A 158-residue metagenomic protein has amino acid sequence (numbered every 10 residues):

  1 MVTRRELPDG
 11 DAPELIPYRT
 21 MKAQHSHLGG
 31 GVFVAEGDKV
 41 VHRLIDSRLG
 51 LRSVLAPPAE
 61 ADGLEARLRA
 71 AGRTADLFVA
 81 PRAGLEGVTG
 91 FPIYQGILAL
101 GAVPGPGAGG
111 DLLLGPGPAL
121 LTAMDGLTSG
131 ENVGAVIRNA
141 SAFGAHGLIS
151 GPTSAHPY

Functional and structural regions predicted by a protein language model:
M1-R69, S154-A155: Boundary-proximal intrinsically disordered activation/regulatory segments immediately upstream of a helical core
Q24-H25, L68-A70, V88-F91, G110-L114: Short secondary-structure boundary/capping segments
V34, L55, L98-L100, L121-A123 (+1 more regions): Structural motif
K39, D46, G109, L113-Y158: RNA substrate-binding interface of SAM-dependent RNA methyltransferases
L51, T74-D76, A145: A generic structural signal for alpha->beta connector loops
R69-A102: Glycine/small-residue-rich loop that forms an oxyanion/phosphate-binding "nest" at active or ligand-binding sites
A102-G110: Conserved phosphate-binding/catalytic loop of the ribokinase/pfkB sugar-kinase fold
